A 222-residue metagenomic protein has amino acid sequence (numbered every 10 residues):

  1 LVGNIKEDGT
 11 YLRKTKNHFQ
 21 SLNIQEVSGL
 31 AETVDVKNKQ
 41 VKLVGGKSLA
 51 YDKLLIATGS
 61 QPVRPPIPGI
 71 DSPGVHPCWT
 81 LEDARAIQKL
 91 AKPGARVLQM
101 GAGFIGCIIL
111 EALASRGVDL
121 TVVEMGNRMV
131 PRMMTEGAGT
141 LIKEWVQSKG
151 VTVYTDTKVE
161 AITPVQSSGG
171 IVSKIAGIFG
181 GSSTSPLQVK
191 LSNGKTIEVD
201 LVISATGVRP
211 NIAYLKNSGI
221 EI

Functional and structural regions predicted by a protein language model:
L1-I24, Q61-R64, D83: Glycine-rich flavin
E26-V34, N38-K42, L49, S115-I222: A Rossmann-like FAD-binding core segment of flavoenzymes
V44-K89: Glycine/serine-rich phosphate-binding loop and adjoining beta1-alpha1 elements at the start of nucleotide-handling
D52, G59, G101-G106, G194: Conserved phosphate-binding and hydrolysis motifs of nucleotide-dependent enzymes
K53, P73, G94-R96, V118 (+1 more regions): Nucleotide donor/acceptor-binding cores
S60-P62, E82, F104, M129 (+1 more regions): Residue-level detector of alpha-helix initiation sites
R64, A84, G106, G139-K143: A general structural signal for well-ordered alpha-helical segments in protein cores
A86-M134: Rossmann-like NAD(P)H-binding beta-loop-alpha module
